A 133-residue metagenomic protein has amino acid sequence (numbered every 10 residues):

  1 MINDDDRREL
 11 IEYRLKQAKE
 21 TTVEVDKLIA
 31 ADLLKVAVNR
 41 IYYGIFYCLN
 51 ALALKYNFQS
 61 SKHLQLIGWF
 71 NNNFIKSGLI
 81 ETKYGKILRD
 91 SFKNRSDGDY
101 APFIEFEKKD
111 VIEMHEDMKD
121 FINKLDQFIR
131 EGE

Functional and structural regions predicted by a protein language model:
M1-E133: Terminal alpha-helical segments
